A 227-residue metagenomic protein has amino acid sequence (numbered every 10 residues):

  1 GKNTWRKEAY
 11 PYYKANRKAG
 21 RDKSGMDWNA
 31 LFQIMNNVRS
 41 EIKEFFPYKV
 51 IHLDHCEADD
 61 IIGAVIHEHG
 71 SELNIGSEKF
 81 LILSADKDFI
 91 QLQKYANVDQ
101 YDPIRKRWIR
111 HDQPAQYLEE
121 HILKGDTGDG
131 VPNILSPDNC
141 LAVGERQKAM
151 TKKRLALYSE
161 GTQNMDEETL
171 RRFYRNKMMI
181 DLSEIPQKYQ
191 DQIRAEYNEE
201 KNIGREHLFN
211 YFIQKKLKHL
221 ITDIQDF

Functional and structural regions predicted by a protein language model:
G1-Y10: Non-catalytic, usually N-terminal nucleic-acid engagement modules in DNA/RNA processing proteins
Y13-N16: C-terminal catalytic or substrate-handling cores of phosphate/nucleotide- and metal-cofactor-dependent proteins acting
K18-T222: Extended two-metal-dependent nuclease catalytic cores across DNA- and RNA-processing enzymes
Q225-F227: Short, amphipathic C-terminal "tail helix"
